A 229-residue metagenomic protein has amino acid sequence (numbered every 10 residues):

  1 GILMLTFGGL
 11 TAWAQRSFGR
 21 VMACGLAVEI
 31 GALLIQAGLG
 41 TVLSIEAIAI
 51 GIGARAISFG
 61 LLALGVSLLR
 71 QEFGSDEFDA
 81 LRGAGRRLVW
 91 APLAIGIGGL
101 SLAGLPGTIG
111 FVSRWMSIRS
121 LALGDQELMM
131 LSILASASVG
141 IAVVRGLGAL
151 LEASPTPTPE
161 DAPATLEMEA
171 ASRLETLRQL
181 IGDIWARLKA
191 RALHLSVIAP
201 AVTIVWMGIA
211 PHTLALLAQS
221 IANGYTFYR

Functional and structural regions predicted by a protein language model:
G1-W115, R119-L151, T158, A162-P163 (+1 more regions): Hydrophobic transmembrane alpha-helices and their helix-loop junctions in integral membrane proteins
G85-A91, V143-R229: Cytoplasmic/organellar membrane-interface segments at the starts of transmembrane helices in multi-pass inner-membrane
